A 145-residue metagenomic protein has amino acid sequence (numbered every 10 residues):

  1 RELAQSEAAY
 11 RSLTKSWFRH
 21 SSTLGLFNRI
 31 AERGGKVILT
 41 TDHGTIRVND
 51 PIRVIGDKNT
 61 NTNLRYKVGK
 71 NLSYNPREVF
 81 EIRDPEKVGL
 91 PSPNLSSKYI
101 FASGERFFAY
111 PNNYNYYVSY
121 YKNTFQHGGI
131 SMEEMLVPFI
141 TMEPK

Functional and structural regions predicted by a protein language model:
R1-K145: Feature captures the catalytic ectodomains and active-site-proximal regions of enzymes that hydrolyze or transfer
